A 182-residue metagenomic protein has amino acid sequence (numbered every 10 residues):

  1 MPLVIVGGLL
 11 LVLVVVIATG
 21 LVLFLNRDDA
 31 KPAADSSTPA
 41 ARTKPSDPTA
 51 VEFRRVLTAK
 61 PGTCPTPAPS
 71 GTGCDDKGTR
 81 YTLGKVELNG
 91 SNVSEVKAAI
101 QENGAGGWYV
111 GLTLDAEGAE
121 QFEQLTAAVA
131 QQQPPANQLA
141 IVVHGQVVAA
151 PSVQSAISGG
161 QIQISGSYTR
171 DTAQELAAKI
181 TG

Functional and structural regions predicted by a protein language model:
M1-G182: Structural signature of multi-pass, alpha-helical inner-membrane proteins
